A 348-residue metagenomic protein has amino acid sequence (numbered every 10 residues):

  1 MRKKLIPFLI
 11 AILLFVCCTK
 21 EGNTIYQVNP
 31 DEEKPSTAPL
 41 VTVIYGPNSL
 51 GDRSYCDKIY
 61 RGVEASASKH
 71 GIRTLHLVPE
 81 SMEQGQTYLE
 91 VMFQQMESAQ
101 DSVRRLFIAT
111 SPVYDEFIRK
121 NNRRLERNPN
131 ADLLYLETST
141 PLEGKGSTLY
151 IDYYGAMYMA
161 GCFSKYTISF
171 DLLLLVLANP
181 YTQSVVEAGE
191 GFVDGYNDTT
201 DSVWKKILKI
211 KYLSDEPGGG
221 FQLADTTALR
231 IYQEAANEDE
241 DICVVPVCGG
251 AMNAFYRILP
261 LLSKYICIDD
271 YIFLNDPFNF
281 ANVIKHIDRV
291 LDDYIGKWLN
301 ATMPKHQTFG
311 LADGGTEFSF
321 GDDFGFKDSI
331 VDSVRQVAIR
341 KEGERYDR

Functional and structural regions predicted by a protein language model:
L14-C17: C-terminal motif of bacterial Sec signal peptides marking the signal peptidase cleavage site
V28-I59, L172-Y181: Short beta-strand segments enriched in small/hydrophobic residues
V41-G62, S66, H76-L89, P112 (+1 more regions): Extracytoplasmic "Venus flytrap"
V43, D101-P112, D132-L136, N237-G249 (+1 more regions): Periplasmic-binding protein-like
V63, Y158-V203, H306-F326: An alpha-beta-alpha
E126-I151, Y271-D276: Flexible loop/hinge segments that line or gate small-molecule binding clefts
L149-L173, V283-M303: Hydrophobic alpha-helical segments within soluble ligand-binding/sensing domains
D293-R348: Hinge/cleft segment of the Venus flytrap/periplasmic-binding protein
